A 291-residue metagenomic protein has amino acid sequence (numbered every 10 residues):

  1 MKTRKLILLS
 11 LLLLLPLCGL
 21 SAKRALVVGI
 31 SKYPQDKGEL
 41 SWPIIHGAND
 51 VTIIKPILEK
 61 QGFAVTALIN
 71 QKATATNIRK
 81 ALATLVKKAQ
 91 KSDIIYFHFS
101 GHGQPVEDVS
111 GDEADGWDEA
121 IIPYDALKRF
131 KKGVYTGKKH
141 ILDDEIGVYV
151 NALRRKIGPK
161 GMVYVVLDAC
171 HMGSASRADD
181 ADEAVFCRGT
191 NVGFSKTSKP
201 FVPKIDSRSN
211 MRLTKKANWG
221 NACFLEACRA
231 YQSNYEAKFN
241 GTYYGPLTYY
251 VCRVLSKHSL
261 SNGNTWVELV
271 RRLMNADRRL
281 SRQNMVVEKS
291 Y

Functional and structural regions predicted by a protein language model:
M1-L8: Bacterial N-terminal signal peptides that target proteins for export
K5, G19-Y291: Cysteine endopeptidase catalytic domains of the caspase/legumain-like
L12-G19: Hydrophobic h-region of N-terminal signal peptides that target proteins for export in Gram-negative bacteria
